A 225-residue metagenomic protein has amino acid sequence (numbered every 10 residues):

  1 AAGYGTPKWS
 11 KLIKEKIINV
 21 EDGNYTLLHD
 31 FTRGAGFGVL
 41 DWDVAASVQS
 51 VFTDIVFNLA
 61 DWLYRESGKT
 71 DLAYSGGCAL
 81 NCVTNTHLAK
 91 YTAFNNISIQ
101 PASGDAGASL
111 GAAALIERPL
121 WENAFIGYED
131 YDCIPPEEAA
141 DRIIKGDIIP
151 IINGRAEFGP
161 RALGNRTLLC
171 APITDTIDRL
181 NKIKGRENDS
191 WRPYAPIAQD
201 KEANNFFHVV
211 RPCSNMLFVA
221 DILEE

Functional and structural regions predicted by a protein language model:
A1-T26, L80-N81, N85-E225: Flexible beta->alpha loop and helix N-cap segments adjacent to enzyme active/binding sites
T26-S47, L120: Gly-rich Lys/Arg/Thr-decorated short loops/hinges at beta-loop-alpha junctions or inter-strand turns that position
T32-G38, A60-Y64, H87-Y91: Short amphipathic alpha-helical segments, especially helix-boundary/capping motifs
D43-S47, T70-D71, N96-S103: A short glycine/serine-rich beta->alpha loop
A46-L72: Phosphate/ATP-binding catalytic cores across multiple sugar-kinase/actin-like superfamilies, primarily ASKHA
T53, S75, G107-S109: Alpha-helical transmembrane segments that form the membrane-embedded catalytic/substrate-binding core of multi-pass
G68-G77, P150: Short glycine-rich phosphate-binding loop at a beta-alpha junction
